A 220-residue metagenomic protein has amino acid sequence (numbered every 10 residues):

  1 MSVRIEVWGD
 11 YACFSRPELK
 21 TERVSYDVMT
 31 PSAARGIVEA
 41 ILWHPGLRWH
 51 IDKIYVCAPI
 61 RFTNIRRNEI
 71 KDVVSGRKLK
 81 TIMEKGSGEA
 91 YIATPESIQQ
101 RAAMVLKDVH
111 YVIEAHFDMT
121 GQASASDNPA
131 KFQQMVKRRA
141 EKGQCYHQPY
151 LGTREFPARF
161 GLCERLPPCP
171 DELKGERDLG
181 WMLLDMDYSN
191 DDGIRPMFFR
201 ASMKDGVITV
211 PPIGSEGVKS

Functional and structural regions predicted by a protein language model:
M1-T21, S202-G206, P211: N-terminal, Lys/Arg- and Ser/Thr-rich interaction peptides
M1-V3, P45-L47, D52, K107-I113: Structural beta-strand/beta-sheet cores of well-ordered domains, especially the beta-sheet scaffolds that support
V7-Y11, A58, I113-G121: Beta-strand elements of well-folded, non-transmembrane domains
A12-R16, S32, Y91: A generic structural signal for ordered alpha-helices
C13-S15, F62, G121-A123: Residue-level signal for secondary-structure boundary sites
L19, V24-E69: Glycine/small-residue-rich interface belts in oligomeric ring/scaffold proteins and their assembly partners
E69-K71, L79-S220: Internal, well-folded beta-alpha domain core
